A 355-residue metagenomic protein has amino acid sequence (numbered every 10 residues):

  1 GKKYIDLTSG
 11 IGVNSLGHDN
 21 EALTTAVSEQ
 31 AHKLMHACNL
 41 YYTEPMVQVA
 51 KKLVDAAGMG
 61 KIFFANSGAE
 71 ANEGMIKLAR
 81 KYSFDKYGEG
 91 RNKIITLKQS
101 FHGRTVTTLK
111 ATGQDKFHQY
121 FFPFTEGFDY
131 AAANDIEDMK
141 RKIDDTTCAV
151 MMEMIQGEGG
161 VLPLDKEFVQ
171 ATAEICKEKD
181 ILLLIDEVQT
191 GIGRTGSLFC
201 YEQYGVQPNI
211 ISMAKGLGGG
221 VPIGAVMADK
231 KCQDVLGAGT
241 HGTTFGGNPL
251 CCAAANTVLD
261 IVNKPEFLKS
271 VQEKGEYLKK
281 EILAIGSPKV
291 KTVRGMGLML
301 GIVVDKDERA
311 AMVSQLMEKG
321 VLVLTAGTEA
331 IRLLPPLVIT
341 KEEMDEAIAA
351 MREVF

Functional and structural regions predicted by a protein language model:
K2-F355: Conserved N-terminal phosphate-binding loop of PLP-dependent enzymes in the Aspartate aminotransferase
